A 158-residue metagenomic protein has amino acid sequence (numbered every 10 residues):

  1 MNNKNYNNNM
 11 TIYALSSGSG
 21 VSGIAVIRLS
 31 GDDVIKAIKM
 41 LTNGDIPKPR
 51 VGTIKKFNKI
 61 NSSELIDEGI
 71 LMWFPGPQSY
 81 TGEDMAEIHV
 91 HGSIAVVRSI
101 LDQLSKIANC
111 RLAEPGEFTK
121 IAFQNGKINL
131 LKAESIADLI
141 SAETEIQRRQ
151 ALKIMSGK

Functional and structural regions predicted by a protein language model:
M1-R149, K153-G157: A glycine-rich (often HGG/GG-containing) alpha/beta subdomain
